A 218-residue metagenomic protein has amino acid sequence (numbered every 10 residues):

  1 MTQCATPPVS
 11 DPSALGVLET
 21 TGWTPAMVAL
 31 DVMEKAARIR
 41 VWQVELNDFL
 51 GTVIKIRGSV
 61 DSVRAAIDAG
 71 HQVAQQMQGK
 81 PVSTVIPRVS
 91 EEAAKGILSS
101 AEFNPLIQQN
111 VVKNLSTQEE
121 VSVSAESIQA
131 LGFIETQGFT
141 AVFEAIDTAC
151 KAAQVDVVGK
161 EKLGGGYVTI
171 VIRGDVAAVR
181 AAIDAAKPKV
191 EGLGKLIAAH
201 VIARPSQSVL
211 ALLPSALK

Functional and structural regions predicted by a protein language model:
S10-P12, P105-E119, A125-Q129: Compositionally biased, charge-rich low-complexity tracts
D11-T20, E126-T136: Short glycine-/aliphatic-rich beta-strand segments at the starts of folded cytosolic domains
T24-A36, T140-K151: Short amphipathic alpha-helix segments
A37-R38, H71-K80, A153-Q154, K187-K195: A common structural junction motif
I39-V44, V155-K160, A198: A short linear hydrophobic-aromatic micro-motif
L50, S83-G96, G166-Y167, A199-L212: Short proline/glycine- and acidic-rich turn/helix-capping motifs at secondary-structure junctions
R57-V63, R173-V179: Helix N-cap motif at beta-to-alpha junctions
E92-V111, S208-K218: Short, low-order "capping/linker" segments at domain edges
